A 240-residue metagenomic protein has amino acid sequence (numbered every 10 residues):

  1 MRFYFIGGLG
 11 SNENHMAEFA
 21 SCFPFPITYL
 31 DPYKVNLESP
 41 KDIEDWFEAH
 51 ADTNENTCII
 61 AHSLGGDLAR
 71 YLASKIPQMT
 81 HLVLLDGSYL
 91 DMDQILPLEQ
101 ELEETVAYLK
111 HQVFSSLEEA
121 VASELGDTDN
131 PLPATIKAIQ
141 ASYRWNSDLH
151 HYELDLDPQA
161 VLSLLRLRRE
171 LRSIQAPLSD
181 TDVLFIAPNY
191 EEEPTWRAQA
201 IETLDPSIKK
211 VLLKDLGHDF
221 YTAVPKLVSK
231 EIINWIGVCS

Functional and structural regions predicted by a protein language model:
M1-L37: Conserved HGGG/HGGXW glycine-rich cap/lid loop of the alpha/beta-hydrolase fold
I27-I60, K230: Active-site loop/oxyanion-hole signature of alpha/beta-hydrolase fold enzymes
A61-G65, A69: Gly/Ala-rich beta-loop-alpha elbow adjacent to hydrolase catalytic centers
L82-S115: Flexible "cap/lid" loop of the alpha/beta hydrolase fold
S115-R166: Conserved alpha/beta-hydrolase catalytic His-Asp/Glu region
S147-L204: Conserved serine/cysteine hydrolase catalytic core
L213-P225: Catalytic histidine-centered segment of alpha/beta-hydrolase-like enzymes
T222-N234: Post-His helix in hydrolase/transferase enzymes
